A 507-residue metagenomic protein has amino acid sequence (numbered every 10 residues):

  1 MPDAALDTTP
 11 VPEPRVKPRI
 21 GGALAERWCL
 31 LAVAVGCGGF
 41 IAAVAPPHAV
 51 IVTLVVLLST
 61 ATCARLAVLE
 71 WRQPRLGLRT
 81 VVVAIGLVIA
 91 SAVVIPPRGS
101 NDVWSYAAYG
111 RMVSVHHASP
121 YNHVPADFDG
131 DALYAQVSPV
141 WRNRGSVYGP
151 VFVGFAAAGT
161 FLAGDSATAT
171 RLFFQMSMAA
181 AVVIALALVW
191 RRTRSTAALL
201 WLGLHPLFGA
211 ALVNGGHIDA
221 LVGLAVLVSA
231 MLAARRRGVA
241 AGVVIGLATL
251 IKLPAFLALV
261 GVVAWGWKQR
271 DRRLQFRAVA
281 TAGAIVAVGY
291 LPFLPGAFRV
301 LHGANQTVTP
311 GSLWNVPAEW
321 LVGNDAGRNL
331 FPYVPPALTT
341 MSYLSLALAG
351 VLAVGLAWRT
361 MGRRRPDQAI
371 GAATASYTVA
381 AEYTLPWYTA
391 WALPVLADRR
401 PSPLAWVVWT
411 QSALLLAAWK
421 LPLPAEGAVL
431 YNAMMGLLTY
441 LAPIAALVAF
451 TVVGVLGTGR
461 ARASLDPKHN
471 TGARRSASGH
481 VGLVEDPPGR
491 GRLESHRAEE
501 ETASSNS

Functional and structural regions predicted by a protein language model:
P2-L58, A278, A287, L291 (+4 more regions): Transmembrane helical bundles and short interhelical boundary loops of multi-pass, membrane-embedded
L31-V44, S59-V103, H117-P120, G283-L294 (+1 more regions): Transmembrane signal-anchor helices characteristic of membrane glycosylation enzymes that use polyprenol
A61-V68, A169-T196, V351-A357: Transmembrane-helix motifs of polytopic, lipid-linked glycan transferases
R75-Q175: Intramembrane catalytic core of multi-pass membrane enzymes that act on lipidic substrates
T80, V189-L207: Transmembrane-helix signature of polytopic, membrane-embedded enzymes that assemble or transfer cell-envelope glycans
P150, G164-I184, P336-S345: Loop-to-helix entry region of an early transmembrane alpha helix in multi-pass inner-membrane enzymes
A187-L188, V222-R237, T374: Specific aromatic-rich, kink-prone transmembrane helix
L257-A284: Perimembrane helix-loop-helix junctions
